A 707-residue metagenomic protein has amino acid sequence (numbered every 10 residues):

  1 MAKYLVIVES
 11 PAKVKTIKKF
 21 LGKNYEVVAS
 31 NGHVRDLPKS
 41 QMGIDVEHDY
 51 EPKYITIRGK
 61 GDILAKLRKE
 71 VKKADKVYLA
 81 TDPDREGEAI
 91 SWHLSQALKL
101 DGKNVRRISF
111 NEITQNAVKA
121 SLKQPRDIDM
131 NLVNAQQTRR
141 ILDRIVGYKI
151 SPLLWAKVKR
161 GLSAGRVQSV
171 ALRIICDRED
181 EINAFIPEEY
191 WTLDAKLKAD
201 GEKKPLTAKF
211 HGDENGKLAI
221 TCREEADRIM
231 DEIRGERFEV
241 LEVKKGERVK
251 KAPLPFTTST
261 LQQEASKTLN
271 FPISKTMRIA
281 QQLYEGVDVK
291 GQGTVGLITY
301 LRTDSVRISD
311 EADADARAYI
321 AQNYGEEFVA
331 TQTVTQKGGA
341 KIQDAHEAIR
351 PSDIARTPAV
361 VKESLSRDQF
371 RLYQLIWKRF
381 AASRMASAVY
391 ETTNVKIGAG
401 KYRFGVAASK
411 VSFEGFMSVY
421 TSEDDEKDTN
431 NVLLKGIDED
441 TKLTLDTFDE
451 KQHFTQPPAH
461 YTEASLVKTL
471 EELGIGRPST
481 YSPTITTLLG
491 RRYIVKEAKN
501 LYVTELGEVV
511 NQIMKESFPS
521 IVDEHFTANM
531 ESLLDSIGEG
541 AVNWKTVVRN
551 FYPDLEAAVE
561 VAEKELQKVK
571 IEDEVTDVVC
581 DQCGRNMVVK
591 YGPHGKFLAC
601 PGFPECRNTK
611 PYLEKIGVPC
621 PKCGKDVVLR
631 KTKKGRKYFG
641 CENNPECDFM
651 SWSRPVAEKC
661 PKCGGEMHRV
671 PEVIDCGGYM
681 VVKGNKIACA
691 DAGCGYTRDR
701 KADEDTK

Functional and structural regions predicted by a protein language model:
M1-R140, K149, H211-G212, I220 (+1 more regions): Intrinsically disordered, low-complexity regulatory segments
A2-L5, T16, Y25, A97 (+5 more regions): Basic, low-complexity terminal or inter-domain segments flanking catalytic cores
T16-F20, K66, A89-A97, A117-S121 (+9 more regions): Alpha-helical scaffold elements adjacent to nucleotide-binding pockets in ATP/GTP-utilizing enzyme cores
D82-P83, K159-S163, K245-L254, E264-P272 (+1 more regions): Conserved short loop/turn motifs at secondary-structure junctions
I113-A195, G246: C-terminal or mid-to-C-terminal helical accessory/interaction module adjacent to the motor/catalytic core
R139-K149, V167, L197-A199, R248-T260 (+5 more regions): Core structural elements
G216-L254, T441: Metal- or metallocofactor-binding catalytic centers and their adjacent structured scaffolds across diverse enzyme
V240-V243, K251-A265, Q292-L301, P457-T469: Short acidic, hydrophobic short linear motifs in intrinsically disordered regions
